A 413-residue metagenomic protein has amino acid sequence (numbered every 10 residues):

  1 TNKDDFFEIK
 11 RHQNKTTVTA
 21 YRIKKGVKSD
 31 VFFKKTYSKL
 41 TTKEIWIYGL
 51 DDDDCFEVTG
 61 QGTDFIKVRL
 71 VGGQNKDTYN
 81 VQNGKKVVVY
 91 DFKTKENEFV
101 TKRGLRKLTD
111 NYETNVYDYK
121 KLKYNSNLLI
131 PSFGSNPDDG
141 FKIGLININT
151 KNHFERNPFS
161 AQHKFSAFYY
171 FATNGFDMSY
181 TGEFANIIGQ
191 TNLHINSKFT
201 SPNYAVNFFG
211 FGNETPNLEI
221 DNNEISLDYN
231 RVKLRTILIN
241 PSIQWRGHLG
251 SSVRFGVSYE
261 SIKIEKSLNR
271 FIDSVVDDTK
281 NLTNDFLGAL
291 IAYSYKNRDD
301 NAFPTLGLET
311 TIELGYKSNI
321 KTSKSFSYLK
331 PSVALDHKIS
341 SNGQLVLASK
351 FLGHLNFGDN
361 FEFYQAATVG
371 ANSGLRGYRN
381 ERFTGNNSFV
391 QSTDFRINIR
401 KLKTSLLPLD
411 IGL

Functional and structural regions predicted by a protein language model:
N2-K25, K93-V100: GD-rich hexapeptide-repeat beta-solenoids
D4-F6, E44, D53-C55, F65-K67 (+2 more regions): Detector for repetitive beta-architecture
K15-T41: Acidic/polar low-complexity surface segments
K25-K28, D110, K121-L128, E155-K164 (+4 more regions): Flexible, solvent-exposed coil segments and beta strand-coil junctions, predominantly the extracellular/periplasmic
W46-Y48, V58-G60, V71, T78-F208 (+3 more regions): Outer-membrane beta-barrel initiation region
S132-G134, I146, Q162-F168, H194-T200 (+6 more regions): Transmembrane beta-strands of outer-membrane beta-barrel proteins
F176-S197, N222-L268: Transmembrane beta-barrel wall of Gram-negative outer-membrane proteins
S179, F208-F209, N223-Y229, D278-L282 (+2 more regions): C-terminal outer-membrane beta-barrel translocator/porin domains of Gram-negative envelope proteins and their
